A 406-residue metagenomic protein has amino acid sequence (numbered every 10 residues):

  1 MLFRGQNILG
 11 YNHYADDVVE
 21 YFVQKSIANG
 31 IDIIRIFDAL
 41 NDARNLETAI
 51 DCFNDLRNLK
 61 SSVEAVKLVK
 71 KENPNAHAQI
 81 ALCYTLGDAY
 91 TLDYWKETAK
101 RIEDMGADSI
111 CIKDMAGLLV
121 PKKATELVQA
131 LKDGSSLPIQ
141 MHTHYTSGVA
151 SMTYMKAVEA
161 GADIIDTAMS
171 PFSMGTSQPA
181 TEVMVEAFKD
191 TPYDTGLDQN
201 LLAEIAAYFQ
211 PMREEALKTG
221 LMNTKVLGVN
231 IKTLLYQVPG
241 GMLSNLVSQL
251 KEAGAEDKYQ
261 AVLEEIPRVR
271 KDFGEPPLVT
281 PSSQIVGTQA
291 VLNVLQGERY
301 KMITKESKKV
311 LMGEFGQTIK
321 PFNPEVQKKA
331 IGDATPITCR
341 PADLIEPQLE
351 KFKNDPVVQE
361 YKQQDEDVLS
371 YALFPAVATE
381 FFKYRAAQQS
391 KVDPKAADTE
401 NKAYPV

Functional and structural regions predicted by a protein language model:
M1-C52, L56-E72, H77-A78, L82-K100 (+1 more regions): Active-site beta->alpha loop and helix N-cap motifs at the rims of alpha/beta catalytic domains
G30-I33, P74-A78, G106-D108, S135-I139 (+1 more regions): Short, well-ordered coil/turn segments that N-cap beta-strands
I36, D114, A160-S177: Glycine-rich phosphate-binding active-site loops on the catalytic face of alpha/beta enzymes
I36, I110, G161, M184 (+1 more regions): Conserved, mostly hydrophobic/aromatic
Y90-A99, S147-D163: Catalytic cores of alpha/beta
S173-T195: C-terminal helical cap(s) of enzyme catalytic domains, especially alpha/beta-barrels
D194-F209: Phosphate/diphosphate-binding loops
N223-T233, Q237-V406: Terminal or standalone catalytic/regulatory effector modules within metabolic enzymes and repeat proteins
